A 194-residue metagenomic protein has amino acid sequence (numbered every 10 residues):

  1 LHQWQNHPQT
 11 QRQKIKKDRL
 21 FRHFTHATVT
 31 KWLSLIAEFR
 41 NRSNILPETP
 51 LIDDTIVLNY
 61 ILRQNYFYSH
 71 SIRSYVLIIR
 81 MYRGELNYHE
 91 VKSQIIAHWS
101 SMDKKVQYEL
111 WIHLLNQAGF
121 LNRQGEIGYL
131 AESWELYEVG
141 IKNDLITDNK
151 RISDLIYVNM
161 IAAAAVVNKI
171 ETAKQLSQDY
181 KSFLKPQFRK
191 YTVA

Functional and structural regions predicted by a protein language model:
L1-A194: Extended alpha-helical scaffold regions
